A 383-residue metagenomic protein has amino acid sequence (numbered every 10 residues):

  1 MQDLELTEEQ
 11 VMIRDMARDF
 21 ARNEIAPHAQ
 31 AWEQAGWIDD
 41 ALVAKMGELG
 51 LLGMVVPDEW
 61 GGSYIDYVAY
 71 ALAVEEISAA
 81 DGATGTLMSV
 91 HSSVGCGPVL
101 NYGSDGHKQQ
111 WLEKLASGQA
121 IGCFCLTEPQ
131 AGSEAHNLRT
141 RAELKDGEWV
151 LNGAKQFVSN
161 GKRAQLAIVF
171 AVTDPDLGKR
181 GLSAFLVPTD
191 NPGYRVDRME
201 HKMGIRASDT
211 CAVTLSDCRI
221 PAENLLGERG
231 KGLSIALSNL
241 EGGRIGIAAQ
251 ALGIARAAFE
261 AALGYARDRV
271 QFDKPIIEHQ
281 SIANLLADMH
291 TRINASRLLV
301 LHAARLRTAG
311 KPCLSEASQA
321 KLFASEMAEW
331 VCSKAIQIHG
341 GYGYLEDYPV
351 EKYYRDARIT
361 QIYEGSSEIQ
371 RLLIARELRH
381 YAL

Functional and structural regions predicted by a protein language model:
M1-V90, Y102-H107, K114, G118-Q119 (+5 more regions): Alpha-helical interface subdomain recognition
G50, V74-S78, A171, V187-P192 (+1 more regions): Short Ser/Thr-interspersed hydrophobic loop/turn segments at strand-loop and sheet-helix junctions that line or gate
I65, E134-H136, N160-Q165, G178-G181 (+2 more regions): Short glycine/proline-enriched turns and hinge-like loops at secondary-structure junctions
M88, L115, Q130-S133, F157-N160 (+2 more regions): Short Gly/Pro-enriched turn/cap motifs at secondary-structure boundaries
C96-Y102, F124, H136: Flexible, glycine-rich active-site loops centered on histidine and acidic residues that chelate a metal or position
G118-L126, F170: A short, Trp-centered hydrophobic/proline-enriched beta-strand micro-motif
N137, P192-P221: Flexible, small-/acidic-enriched active-site or ligand-binding loops
E148, N152-V196: A short core secondary-structure module
